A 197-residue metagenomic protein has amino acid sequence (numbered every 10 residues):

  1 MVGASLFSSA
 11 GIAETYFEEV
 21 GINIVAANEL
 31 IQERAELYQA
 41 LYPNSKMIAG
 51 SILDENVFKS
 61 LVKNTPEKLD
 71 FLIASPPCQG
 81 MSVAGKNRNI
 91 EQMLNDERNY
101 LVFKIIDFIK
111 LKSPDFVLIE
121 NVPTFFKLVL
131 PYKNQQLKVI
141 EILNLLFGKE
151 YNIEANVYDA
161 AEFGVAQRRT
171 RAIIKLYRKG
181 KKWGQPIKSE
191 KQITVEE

Functional and structural regions predicted by a protein language model:
M1: Nucleotide donor/acceptor-binding cores
A4-D54: SAM cofactor-binding core of SAM-dependent methyltransferases, primarily the Rossmann-like beta-alpha-beta module
F7-S9, I73, E162: Short glycine/serine/threonine-biased micro-segments
G50-V57, Y158-A160: Conserved SAM/SAH-binding loop
L61-P66, M81-E197: Class I S-adenosyl-L-methionine
F71-I73, L118: N-terminal Rossmann-like NAD(P) cofactor-binding module of classical short-chain dehydrogenase/reductase
P76-P77: Short glycine-/small-residue-rich Rossmann-like dinucleotide-binding loops
